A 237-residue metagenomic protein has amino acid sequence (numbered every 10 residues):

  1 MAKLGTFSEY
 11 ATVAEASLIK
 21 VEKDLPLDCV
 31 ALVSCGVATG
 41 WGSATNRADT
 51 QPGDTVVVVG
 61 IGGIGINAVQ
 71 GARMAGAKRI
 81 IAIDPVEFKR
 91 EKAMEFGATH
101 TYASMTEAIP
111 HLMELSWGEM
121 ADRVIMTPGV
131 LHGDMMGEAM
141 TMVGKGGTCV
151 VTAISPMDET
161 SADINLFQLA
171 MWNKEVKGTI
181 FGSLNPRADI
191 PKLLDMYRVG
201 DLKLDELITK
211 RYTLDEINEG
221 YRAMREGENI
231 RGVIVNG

Functional and structural regions predicted by a protein language model:
M1-K3, E9-Y10, M224: Short Gly/Pro-enriched turn/cap motifs at secondary-structure boundaries
Y10, A16-S17, E22-P110: Mid-domain Rossmann-like dinucleotide-binding core that forms the NAD(H)/NADP(H) cofactor-binding site
Y10, V58-I61, I81-I83, Y102 (+4 more regions): Glycine- and other small-residue-rich loops at beta-strand/loop junctions that grip anionic moieties
I19, V57, I81, T148-V150 (+2 more regions): Structural detector of well-ordered beta-strand residues that form the stable sheet scaffold of enzyme domains
V21, G40, A72, A93 (+6 more regions): Residue-level signal for nonpolar/aromatic packing positions in well-ordered secondary structure
A48-Q51, E87-E175: Glycine-rich cofactor phosphate-binding loops and adjacent beta1-alpha1 units of small-molecule cofactor enzyme domains
A77-K78, M120, D201-E206: A local structural motif
T106-E107, G137-T141, K145, S183-G237: C-terminal hydrophobic helical "lid"/dimerization subdomain of Rossmann-like NAD(P)H-dependent oxidoreductases
